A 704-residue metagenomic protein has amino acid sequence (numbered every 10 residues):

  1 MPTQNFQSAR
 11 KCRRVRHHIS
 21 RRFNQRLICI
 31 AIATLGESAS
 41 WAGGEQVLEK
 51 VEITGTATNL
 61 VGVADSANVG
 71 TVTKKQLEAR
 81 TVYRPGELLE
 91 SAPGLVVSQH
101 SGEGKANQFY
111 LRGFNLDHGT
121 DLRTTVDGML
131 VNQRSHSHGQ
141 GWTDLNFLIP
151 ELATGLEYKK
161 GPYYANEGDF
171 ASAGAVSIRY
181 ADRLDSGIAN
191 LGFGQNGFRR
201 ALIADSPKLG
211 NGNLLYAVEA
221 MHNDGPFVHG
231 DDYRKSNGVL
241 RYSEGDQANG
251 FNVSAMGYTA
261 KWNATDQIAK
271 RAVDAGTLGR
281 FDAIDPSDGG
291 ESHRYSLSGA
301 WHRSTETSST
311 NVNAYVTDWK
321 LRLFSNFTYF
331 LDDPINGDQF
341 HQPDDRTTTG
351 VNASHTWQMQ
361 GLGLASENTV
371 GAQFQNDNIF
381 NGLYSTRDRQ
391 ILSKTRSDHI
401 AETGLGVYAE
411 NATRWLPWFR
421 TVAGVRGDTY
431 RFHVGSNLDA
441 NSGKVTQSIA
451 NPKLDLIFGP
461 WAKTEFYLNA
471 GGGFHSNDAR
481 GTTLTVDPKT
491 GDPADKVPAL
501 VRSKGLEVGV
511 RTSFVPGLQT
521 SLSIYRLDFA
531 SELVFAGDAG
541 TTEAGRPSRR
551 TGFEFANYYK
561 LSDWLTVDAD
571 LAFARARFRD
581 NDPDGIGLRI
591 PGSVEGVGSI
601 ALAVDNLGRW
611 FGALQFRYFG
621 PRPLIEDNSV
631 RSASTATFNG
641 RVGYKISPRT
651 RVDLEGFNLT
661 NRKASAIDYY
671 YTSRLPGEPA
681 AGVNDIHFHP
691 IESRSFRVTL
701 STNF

Functional and structural regions predicted by a protein language model:
L77, V567, P621-R622, Y644-F704: C-terminal beta-signal and adjacent terminal beta-strands/loops of Gram-negative outer-membrane beta-barrel proteins
G86, E90-Q133: Extracytoplasmic beta-strand/coil segments of soluble accessory domains associated with Gram-negative outer-membrane
L130-K160, I178-R179, V497: Short acidic/polar hinge/loop motifs at secondary-structure boundaries that mediate gating or recognition
E157-A165, G174-P207, V218, N223-V228 (+2 more regions): Short strand-turn segments of transmembrane beta-barrel domains in outer membranes, especially the first one or two
F193-H222, F227-T265, D288-S309, W415: Transmembrane beta-barrel wall of Gram-negative outer-membrane proteins
G250-Y258, G290-N437, I457-W461, F514 (+3 more regions): Face-selective signature of the C-terminal outer-membrane beta-barrel domain
A300, S309-F327, G459-H475, V497-D563 (+2 more regions): Membrane-embedded beta-barrel scaffold of Gram-negative outer-membrane proteins
S354-Q358, S521-F529, A544-E626, T699-N703: Gram-negative outer-membrane beta-barrel transporters
